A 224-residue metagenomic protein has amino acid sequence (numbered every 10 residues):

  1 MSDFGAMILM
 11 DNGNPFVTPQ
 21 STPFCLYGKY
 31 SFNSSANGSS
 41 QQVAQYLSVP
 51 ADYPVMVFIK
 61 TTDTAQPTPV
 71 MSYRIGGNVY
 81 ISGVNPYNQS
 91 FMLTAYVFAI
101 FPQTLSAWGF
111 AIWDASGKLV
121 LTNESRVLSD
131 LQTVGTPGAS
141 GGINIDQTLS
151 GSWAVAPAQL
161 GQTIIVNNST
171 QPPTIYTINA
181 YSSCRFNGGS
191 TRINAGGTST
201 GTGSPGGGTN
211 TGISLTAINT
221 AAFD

Functional and structural regions predicted by a protein language model:
M1-A44, N85-N167, G197-D224: Extracellular receptor-binding modules and their adjoining Ser/Thr/Gly/Asp/Asn-rich linkers
M7-I8, P15-V17, Y46-V49, P67-I75 (+2 more regions): Short, exposed beta-strand/loop patches in secreted or surface proteins that constitute
C25-K29, Y53-M56, G76-I81: Short, hydrophobic/aromatic-rich segments at coil-to-beta transitions
S40-Q41, D63-P86, M92: A cross-kingdom feature marking solvent-exposed beta-strand/loop segments within repeated, beta-rich binding/scaffold
A44-L47, G77-P86, F186-A195: Generic recognition of long tandem-repeat/solenoid scaffolds
P50-A65, V155-A156: Change to "...patches in solvent-exposed regions of secreted, membrane-anchored, or virion-exposed structural
V57-I59, V79-I81, A95, V155 (+1 more regions): Hydrophobic beta-strand residues in large extracellular and virion-surface proteins
I165-T202: C-terminal structured domain segments
